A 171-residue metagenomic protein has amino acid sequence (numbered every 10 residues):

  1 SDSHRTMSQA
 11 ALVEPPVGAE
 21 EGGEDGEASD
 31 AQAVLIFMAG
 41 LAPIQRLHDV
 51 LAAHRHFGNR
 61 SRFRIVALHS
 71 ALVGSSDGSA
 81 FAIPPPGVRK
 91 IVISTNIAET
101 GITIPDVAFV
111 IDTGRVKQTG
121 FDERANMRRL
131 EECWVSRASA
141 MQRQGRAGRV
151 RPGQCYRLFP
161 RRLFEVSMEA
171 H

Functional and structural regions predicted by a protein language model:
S1-H171: P-loop NTPase motor module signature
